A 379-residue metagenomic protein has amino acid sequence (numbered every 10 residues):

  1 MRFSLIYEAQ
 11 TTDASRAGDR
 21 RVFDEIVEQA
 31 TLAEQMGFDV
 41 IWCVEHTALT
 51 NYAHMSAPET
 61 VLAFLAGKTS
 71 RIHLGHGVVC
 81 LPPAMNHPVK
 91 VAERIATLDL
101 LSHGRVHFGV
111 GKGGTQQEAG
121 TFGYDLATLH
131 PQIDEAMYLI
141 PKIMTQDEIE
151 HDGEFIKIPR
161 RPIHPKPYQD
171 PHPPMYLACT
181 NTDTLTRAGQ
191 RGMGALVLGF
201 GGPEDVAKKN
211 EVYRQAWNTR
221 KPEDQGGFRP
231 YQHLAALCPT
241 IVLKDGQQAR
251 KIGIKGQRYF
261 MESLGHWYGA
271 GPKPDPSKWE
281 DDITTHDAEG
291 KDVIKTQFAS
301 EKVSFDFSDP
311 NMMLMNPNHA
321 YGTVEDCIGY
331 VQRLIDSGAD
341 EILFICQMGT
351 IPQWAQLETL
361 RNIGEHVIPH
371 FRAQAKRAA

Functional and structural regions predicted by a protein language model:
M1-H76, D170-P173, A379: N-terminal beta1-alpha1-beta2 module of alpha/beta enzyme domains
R2-I6, V40, R71-V78, R105-G109 (+4 more regions): Structural preference for beta-strand elements that scaffold enzyme active sites
L5-Y7, H130-I163, E204-A339, Q374-A379: An alpha-helical appendage that flanks or caps ligand/catalytic pockets
A9-F23, V78-V89, Q169-C179, T240-L243 (+1 more regions): Active-site mouth loops of central-metabolism enzymes
R20-L32, R94, C179-T186, V324-R333: Short, acidic/polar
A33, G37, E45, L65 (+9 more regions): Conserved, mostly hydrophobic/aromatic
V40-L65, C80-P82, G114, E118 (+3 more regions): Glycine-rich, proline-tolerant flexible connector loops at the mouths of alpha/beta enzymes
A84-L196, P203-Y231, A379: Internal, glycine-rich beta/alpha segment that forms the wall or movable "lid" of small-molecule/cofactor binding
